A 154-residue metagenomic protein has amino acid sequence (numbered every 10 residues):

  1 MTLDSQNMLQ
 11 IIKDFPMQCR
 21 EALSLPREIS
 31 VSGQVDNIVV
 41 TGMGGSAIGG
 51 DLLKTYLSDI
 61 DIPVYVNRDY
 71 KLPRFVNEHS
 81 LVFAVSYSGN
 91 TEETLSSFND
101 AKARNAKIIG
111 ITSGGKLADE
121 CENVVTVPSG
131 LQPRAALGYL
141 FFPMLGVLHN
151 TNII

Functional and structural regions predicted by a protein language model:
M1-K13, D100-I109: N-terminal start-of-domain structural block
D4-I11, L23-N37, H149-I154: Active-site phosphate/pyrophosphate-binding segments
Q6-L9, K13-M17, A47, S88 (+1 more regions): Electropositive phosphate-/nucleotide-binding environments in soluble metabolic enzymes
Q10, D14-M17, E21, T55 (+2 more regions): Charged/polar, solvent-exposed surface patches and flexible loops
C19-R27, I62-D69: Short gly/ser/thr-rich secondary-structure transition/capping motifs
G33-I154: Glycine-rich phosphate-binding loops that contact phosphosugars or nucleotide phosphates
